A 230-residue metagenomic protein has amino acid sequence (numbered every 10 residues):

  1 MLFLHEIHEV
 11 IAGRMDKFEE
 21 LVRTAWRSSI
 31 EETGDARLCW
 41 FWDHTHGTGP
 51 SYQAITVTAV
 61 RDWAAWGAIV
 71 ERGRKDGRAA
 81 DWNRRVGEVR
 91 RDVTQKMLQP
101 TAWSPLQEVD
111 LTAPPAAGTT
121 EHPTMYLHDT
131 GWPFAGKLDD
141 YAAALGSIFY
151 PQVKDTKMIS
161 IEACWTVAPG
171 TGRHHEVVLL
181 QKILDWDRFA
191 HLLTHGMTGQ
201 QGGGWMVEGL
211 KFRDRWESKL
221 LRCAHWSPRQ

Functional and structural regions predicted by a protein language model:
L2-R14, A102-L184, H225-Q230: Surface-exposed interaction/gating patches
D16-W40, H46-S51, A59-T101, S147-E162 (+3 more regions): An amphipathic, aromatic/His-enriched active-site/gating alpha helix that lines ligand/cofactor pockets
